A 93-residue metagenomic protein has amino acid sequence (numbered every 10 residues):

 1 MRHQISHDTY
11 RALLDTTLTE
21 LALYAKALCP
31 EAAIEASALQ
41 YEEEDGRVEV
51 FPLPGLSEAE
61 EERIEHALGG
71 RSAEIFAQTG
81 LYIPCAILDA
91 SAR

Functional and structural regions predicted by a protein language model:
M1-T16: N-terminal presequence-like segments and adjacent domain-start helices
T16-P30: Short amphipathic alpha-helix segments
T17-L21, E61-R71: Well-ordered, non-membrane alpha-helical segments in soluble/globular domains
L21, A25, V48-V50, L68 (+1 more regions): Hydrophobic beta-strand residues in large extracellular and virion-surface proteins
K26-F51: Short edge beta-strands and adjacent turn/loop segments
Y41, G55-S57, A92: Generic "edge-of-domain/loop-turn" microfeature
G46-H66: A short interface-forming secondary-structure element
A73-R93: A short amphipathic beta-strand at an alpha->beta junction
